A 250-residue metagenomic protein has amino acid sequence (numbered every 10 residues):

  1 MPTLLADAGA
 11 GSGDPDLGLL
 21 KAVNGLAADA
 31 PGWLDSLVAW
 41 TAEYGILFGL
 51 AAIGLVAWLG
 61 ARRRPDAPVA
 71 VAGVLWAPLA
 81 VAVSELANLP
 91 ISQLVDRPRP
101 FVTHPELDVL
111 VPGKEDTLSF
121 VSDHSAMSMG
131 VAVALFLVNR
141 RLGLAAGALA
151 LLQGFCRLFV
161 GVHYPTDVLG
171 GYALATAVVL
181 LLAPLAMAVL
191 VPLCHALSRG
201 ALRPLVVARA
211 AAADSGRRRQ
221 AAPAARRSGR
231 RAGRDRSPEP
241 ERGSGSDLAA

Functional and structural regions predicted by a protein language model:
M1-L50, N88-E115, A201-A210, R236 (+1 more regions): N-terminal transmembrane-helix/juxtamembrane module of multi-pass inner/ER membrane proteins
P2-L4, G11-D16, A70, V74 (+2 more regions): Multi-pass membrane proteins that catalyze or facilitate reactions on polyprenyl-/lipid-phosphate substrates and their
A28-S36, P65, V69, G73 (+2 more regions): Membrane-helix interfacial "entry" motifs
A42-A61, H124: Hydrophobic alpha-helical transmembrane segments
V56-A87: Interfacial segments of alpha-helical transmembrane regions
P65-A72, F101, N139-A145: Membrane-helix interface segments
V81, E85-L89, Q93, T176-P184: Transmembrane alpha-helical segments of multi-pass membrane transport proteins and ion-pumping complexes
V111-R219: Membrane-embedded catalytic cores of phosphoryl/pyrophosphoryl-handling enzymes
